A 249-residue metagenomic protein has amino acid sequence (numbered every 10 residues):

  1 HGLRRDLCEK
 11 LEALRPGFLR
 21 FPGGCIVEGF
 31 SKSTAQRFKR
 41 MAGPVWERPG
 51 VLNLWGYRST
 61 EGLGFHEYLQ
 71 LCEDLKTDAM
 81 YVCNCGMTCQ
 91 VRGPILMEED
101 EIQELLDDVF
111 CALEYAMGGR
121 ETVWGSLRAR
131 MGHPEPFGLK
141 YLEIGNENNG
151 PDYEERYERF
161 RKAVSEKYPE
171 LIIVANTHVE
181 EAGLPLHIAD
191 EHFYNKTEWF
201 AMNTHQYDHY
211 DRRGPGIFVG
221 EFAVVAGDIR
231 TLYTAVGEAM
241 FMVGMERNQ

Functional and structural regions predicted by a protein language model:
H1-A13, I102: Extended acidic/polar, glycine-enriched regions that form or flank non-catalytic beta-rich accessory modules
R5, G62-Y68, A116-P134, A175-E180 (+2 more regions): Alpha-helical scaffolding within the catalytic cores of extracellular/periplasmic polymer-degrading hydrolases
R15, L19, C72, A112 (+3 more regions): Conserved, mostly hydrophobic/aromatic
R15-G17, L75-A79, E135-K140, P169-I172 (+2 more regions): Short, well-ordered coil/turn segments that N-cap beta-strands
R20-S31, C83-M87, T177-V179: Short, solvent-exposed turn/loop segments enriched in Gly/Ser/Thr/Pro and often Arg
V27-F65, R92-D107, E114, G118-E143: Aromatic- and acidic-residue-enriched carbohydrate-binding clefts of CAZyme catalytic domains
Q90-M97, E104, H133-P136, H178-T204: Substrate-binding cleft/loops of secretory-pathway carbohydrate-active enzymes
A163-N176, I188-Q249: Catalytic-core region of carbohydrate-active enzymes that cleave or remodel glycosidic bonds
